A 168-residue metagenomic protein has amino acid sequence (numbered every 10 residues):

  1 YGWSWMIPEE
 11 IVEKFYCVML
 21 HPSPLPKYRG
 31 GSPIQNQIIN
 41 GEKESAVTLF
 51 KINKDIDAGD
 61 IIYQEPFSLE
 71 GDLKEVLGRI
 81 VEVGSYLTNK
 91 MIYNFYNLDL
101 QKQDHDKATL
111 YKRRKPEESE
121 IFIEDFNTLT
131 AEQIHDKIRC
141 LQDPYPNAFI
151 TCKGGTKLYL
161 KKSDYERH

Functional and structural regions predicted by a protein language model:
Y1-L110, E120: Donor/substrate-binding cores of folate-linked one-carbon enzymes
Q103-H168: Internal anion-binding site segments
